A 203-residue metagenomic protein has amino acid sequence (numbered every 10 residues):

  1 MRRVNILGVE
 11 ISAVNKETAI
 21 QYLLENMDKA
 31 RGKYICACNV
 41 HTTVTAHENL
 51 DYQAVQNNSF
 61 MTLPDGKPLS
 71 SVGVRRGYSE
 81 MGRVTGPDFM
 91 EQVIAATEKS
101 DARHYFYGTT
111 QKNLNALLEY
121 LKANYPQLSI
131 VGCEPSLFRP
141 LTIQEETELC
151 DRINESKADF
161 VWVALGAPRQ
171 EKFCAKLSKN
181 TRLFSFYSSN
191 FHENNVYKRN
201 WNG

Functional and structural regions predicted by a protein language model:
M1-D88: N-terminal nucleotide/polyanion-binding subdomain common to many enzyme families
N39-T43, L165-Q170, E193: Short glycine-rich anion-binding loops that position phosphate/pyrophosphate groups of nucleotides and phosphorylated
F60, V131, D159, F184: Conserved acidic residues
L69-S71, R169, F191-Y197: Short gly/pro/ser/thr-enriched loop/turn and capping motifs at secondary-structure boundaries
S70-S156: Conserved beta-alpha
L118, E171-N180: Short Gly/Thr/Asp-enriched flexible loops that form oxyanion-binding sites at enzyme active sites
P135-L141, L183-G203: Short, flexible loop segments at boundaries between secondary-structure elements
I153, K157-A167, C174, L183: Proline-aspartate-enriched helix->loop->beta-strand connector
